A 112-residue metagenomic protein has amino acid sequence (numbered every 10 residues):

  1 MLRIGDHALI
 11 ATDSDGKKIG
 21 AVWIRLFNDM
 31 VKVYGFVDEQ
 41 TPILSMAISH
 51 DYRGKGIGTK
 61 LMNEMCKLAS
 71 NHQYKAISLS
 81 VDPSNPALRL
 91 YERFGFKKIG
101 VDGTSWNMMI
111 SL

Functional and structural regions predicted by a protein language model:
M1-S49, D102: Acetyl-CoA-dependent GNAT
R3-I4, V37-D38, T59-L61, S80-V81: Short hydrophobic/aromatic-rich motifs at helix boundaries and adjacent loops
N28, Y52, N85: Feature marks short, surface-exposed loop/turn motifs that line or immediately flank catalytic pockets and channel
K32, N71-Q73: Phosphate-handling active-site elements
V33-G35, K67, K98: Short, flexible, glycine/charge-rich loop motifs used to bind or transfer phosphoryl groups or to couple energy/partner
D38-P42, K75-L88, E92-L112: C-terminal "cap" of GNAT-fold acetyltransferases
S45-I48, G54-N71, E92-R93: Conserved acetyl-CoA-binding loop-helix of GNAT-fold acetyltransferases
R53-G54, A76: A generic structural signal for short
